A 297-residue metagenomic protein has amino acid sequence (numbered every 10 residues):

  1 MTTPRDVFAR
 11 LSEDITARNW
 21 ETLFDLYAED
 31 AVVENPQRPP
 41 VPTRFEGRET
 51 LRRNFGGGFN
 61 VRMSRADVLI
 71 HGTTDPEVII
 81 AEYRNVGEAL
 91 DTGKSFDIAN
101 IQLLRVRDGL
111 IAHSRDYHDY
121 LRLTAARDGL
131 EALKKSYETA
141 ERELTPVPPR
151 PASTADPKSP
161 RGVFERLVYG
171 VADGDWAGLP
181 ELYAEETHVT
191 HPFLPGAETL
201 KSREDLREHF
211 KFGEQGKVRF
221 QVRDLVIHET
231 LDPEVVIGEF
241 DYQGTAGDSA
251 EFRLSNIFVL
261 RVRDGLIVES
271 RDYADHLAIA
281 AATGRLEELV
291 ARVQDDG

Functional and structural regions predicted by a protein language model:
M1, P40-R44, G93, S153-P157 (+3 more regions): Alpha-helix initiation/capping motif
M1-E29, L130-E181, E185, E288-G297: Short, low-complexity N-terminal intrinsically disordered segments enriched in polar/charged residues
R5, E21-I79, R161-G162, G178-E234: A solvent-exposed, acidic/Ser-Thr-rich amphipathic alpha-helical stretch
D14, V41-P42, P151, G170 (+2 more regions): Short N-terminal micro-motifs specific to bacterial/archaeal maturation and metal-cluster initiation sites
R48, K94, V171, R203 (+1 more regions): Gly/Ser/Thr-rich helix-start
G56-D156, T190, R207-G297: A beta-strand edge to alpha-helix "cap/lid" segment located at domain peripheries
